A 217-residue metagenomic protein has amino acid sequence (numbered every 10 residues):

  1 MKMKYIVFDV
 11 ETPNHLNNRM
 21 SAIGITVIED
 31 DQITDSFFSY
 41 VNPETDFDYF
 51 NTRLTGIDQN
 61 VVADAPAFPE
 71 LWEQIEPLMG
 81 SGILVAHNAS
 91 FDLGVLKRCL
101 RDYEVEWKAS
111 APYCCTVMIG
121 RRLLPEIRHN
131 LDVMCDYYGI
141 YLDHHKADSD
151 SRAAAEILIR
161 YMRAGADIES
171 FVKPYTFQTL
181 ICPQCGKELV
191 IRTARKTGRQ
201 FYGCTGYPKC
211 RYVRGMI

Functional and structural regions predicted by a protein language model:
M1-R101, W107-S110, P125, L131 (+1 more regions): Conserved non-catalytic scaffold segment of RNase H-like nuclease domains
E106-G120: Conserved beta-strand -> loop -> alpha-helix junction used to position metal-binding or nucleic-acid-contacting
D132, T179, G198-F201, Y207: Residues immediately within or flanking Cys/His clusters that coordinate Zn2+ in small zinc-binding modules
K146-R160: Acidic, divalent-metal-coordinating active-site segment for phosphoryl/phosphodiester hydrolysis, typified by short
A166-T179, R195-T197: Short, flexible, mixed-charge glycine/proline-rich loop motifs that serve as phosphate/nucleic-acid-contacting
C182-C185, C204: Short cysteine-rich clusters marking metal-coordination/redox-active sites
A194-Q200, M216-I217: Short cysteine/histidine-rich zinc-coordinating motifs and their immediately flanking basic loops
Y207-I217: Short metal-binding segments enriched for Cys and/or His
